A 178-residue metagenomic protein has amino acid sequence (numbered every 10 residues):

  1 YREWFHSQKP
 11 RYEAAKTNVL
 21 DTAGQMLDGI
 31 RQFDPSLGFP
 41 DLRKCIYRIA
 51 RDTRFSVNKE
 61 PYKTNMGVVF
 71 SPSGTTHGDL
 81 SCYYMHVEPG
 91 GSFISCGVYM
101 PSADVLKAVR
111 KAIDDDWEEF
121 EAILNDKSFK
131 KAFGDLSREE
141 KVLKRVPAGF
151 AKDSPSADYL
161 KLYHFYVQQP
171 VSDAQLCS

Functional and structural regions predicted by a protein language model:
Y1, R11, G90-G91, M100-V105 (+1 more regions): A generic structural motif
Y1-F33: Contiguous, amphipathic alpha-helical segments that mediate oligomerization or scaffolding in large protein assemblies
R2, V19-L27, E118, N125-S128 (+1 more regions): Long, solvent-exposed, polar/charged low-complexity segments
Q8-A15, V98, V109-I113, L176: Short histidine-centered catalytic/ligand-binding loop motif
A23-S56: Glycine-rich, compositionally biased intrinsically disordered regions
D52-D114: Aromatic- and glycine-enriched beta-alpha-beta binding-site module
V87-P147: Compact, glycine/acidic-enriched structural inserts
